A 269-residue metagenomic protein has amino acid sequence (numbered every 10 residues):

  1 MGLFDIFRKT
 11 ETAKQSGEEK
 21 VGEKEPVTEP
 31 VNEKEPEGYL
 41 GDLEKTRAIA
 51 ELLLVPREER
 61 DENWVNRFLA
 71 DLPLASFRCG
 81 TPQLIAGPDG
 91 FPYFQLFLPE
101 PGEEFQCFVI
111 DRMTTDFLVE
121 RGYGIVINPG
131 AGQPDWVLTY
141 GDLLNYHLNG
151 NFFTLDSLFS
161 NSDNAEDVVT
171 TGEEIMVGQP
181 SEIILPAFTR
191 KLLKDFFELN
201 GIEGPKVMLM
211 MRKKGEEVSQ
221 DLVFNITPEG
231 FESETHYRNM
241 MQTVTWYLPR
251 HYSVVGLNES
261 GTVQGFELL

Functional and structural regions predicted by a protein language model:
G2-L269: An interfacial alpha-helical scaffold signature
